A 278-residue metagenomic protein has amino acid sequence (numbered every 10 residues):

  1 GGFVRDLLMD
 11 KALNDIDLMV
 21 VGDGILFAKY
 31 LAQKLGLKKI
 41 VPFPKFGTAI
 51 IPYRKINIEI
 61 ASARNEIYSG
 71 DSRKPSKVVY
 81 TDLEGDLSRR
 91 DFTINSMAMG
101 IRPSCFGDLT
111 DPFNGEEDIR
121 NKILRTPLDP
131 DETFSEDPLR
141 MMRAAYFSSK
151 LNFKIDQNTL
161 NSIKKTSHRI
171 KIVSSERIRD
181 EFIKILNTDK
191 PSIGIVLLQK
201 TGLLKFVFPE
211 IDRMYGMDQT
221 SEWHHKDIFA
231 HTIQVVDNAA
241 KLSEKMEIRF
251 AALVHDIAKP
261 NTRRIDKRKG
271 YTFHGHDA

Functional and structural regions predicted by a protein language model:
G1-A278: Catalytic cores of the polymerase beta-like nucleotidyltransferase superfamily and closely associated nucleotide
